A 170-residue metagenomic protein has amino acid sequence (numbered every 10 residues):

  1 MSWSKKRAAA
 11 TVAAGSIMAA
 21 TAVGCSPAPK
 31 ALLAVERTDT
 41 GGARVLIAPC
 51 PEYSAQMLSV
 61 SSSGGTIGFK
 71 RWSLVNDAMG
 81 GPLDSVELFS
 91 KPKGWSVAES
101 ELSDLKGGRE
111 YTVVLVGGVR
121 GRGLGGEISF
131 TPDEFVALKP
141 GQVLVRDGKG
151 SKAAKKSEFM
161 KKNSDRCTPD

Functional and structural regions predicted by a protein language model:
S2-V12: Bacterial N-terminal signal peptides that target proteins for export
V12-A19: Hydrophobic helical h-region of N-terminal Sec-dependent signal peptides in bacterial secretory/periplasmic proteins
T21-G24: C-terminal motif of bacterial Sec signal peptides marking the signal peptidase cleavage site
S26-A28: Bacterial signal peptide processing site
L33-G81: Short, surface-exposed binding/anchoring microloops in extracellular/periplasmic proteins
R44-V45, G118-D170: Extended, polar beta-sheet/loop recognition surfaces of beta-rich domains that mediate binding to diverse ligands
L83-E110: Signal that preferentially marks extracellular ectodomain short beta-strand elements of beta-sandwich modules
E110-G117: Periplasmic/luminal catalytic loop of GT-C fold multi-pass membrane glycosyltransferases that transfer sugars from
